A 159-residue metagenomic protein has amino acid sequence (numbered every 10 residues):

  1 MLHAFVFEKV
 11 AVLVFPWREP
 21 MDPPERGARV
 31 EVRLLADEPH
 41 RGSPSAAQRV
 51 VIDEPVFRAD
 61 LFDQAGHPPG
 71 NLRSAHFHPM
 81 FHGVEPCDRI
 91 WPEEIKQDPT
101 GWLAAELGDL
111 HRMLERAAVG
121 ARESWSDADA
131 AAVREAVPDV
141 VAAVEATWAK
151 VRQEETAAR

Functional and structural regions predicted by a protein language model:
M1-G27, A146, K150-R159: UBC/E2-like fold recognition across ubiquitin and ubiquitin-like conjugation systems, capturing catalytically active
V6-F7, P92, P138: Alpha-helical interaction segments
V14-Q64: Amphipathic, interaction-prone secondary-structure segments
P55-E115: An exposed acidic His-Trp-rich patch
G108-R159: C-terminal charged interaction modules
